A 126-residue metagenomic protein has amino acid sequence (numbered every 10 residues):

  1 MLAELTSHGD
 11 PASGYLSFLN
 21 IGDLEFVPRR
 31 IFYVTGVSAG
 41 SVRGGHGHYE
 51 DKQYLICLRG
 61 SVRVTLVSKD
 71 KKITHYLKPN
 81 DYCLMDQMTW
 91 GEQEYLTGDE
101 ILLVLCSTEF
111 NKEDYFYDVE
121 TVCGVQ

Functional and structural regions predicted by a protein language model:
M1-C83, D99-Q126: Non-catalytic, conserved peripheral segments adjacent to functional cores
K78-Y82, M88-Y95: Well-ordered alpha/beta subsegment
